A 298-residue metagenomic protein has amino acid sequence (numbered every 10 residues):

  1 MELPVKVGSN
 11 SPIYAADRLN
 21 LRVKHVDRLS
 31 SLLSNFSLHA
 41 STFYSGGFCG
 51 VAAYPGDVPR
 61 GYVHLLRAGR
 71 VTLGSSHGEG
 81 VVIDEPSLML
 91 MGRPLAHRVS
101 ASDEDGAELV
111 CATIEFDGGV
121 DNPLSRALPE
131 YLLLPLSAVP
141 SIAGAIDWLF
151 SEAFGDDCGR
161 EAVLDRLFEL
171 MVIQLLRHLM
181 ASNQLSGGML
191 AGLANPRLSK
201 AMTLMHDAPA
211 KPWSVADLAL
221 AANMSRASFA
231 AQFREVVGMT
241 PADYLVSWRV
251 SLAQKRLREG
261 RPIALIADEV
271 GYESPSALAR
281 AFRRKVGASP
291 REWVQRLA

Functional and structural regions predicted by a protein language model:
P4-N20, V26-A40, L95-F154, V172-Q184: A hydrophobic/aromatic-rich effector-binding and dimerization subdomain of bacterial HTH-type transcriptional regulators
A40-E130: N-terminal regulatory/effector-sensing and dimerization cores that precede helix-turn-helix DNA-binding domains
G69, S141-E152, K200-A208, L252 (+1 more regions): Solvent-exposed, amphipathic alpha-helical segments
P86, F229, F233, A277-L278 (+1 more regions): Short hydrophobic/aromatic patch on the recognition helix
M91, G192-N195, E292: Basic, helix-initiating cap at the start of DNA-binding domains
Y131-P140, A153-R166, V172-K211, V215-A222 (+2 more regions): Short, Lys/Arg-enriched, Trp-marked, Pro/Gly-tolerant hinge/linker segments that flank
T203, D207, P212-A219, M224 (+3 more regions): Terminal helix-turn-helix DNA-binding modules in bacterial transcription factors
